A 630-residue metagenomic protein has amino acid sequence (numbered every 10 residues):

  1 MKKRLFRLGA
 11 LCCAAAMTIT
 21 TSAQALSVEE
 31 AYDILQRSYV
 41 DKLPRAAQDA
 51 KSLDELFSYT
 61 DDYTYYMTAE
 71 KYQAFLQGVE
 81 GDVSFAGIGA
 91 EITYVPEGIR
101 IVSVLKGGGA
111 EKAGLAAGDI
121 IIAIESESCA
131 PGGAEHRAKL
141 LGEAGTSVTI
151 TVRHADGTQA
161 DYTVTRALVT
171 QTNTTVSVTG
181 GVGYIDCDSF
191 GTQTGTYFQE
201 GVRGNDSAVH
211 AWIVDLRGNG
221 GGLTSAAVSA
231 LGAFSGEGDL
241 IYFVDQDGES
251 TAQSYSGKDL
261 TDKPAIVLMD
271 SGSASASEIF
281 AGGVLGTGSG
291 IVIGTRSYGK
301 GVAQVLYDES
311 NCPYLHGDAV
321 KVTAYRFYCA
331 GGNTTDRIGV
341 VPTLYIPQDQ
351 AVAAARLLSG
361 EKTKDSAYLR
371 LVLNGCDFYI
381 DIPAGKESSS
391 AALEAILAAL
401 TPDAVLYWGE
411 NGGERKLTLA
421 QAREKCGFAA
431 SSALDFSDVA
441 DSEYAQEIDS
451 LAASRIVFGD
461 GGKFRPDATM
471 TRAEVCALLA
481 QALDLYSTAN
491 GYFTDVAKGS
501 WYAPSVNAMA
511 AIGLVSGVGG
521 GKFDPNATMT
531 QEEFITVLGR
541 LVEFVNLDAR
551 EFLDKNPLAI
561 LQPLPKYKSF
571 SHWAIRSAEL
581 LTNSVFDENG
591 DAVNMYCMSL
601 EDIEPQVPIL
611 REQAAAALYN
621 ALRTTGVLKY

Functional and structural regions predicted by a protein language model:
K2-A25: Sec-dependent N-terminal signal peptides of Gram-positive bacterial secreted proteins and lipoproteins
R4-L5, G409-A445, F458-A473, A480-S505 (+5 more regions): Feature responds to low-complexity, polar/acidic, surface-exposed segments characteristic of secreted/exported proteins
L26, V83-P131, T192: PDZ/PDZ-like domain segments forming the peptide/carboxylate-binding groove, activating on the N-terminal beta-strands
S27-E80, T149-T151, A155: Interdomain regulatory linker/hinge segments that flank or connect interaction modules in polarity/junction/synaptic
D62-S103, T163: PDZ/PDZ-like peptide-tail recognition elements
R100, E135-V176, T323-A324: PDZ-domain C-terminal substructure recognizer with occasional recognition of PDZ-binding tails
I120-T151, Q199, A226, G301-N311 (+1 more regions): PDZ domains, with a preference for the canonical peptide-binding region formed by the helix
S177, V182-I213, R217-A433: C-terminal "post-core" interaction segments
